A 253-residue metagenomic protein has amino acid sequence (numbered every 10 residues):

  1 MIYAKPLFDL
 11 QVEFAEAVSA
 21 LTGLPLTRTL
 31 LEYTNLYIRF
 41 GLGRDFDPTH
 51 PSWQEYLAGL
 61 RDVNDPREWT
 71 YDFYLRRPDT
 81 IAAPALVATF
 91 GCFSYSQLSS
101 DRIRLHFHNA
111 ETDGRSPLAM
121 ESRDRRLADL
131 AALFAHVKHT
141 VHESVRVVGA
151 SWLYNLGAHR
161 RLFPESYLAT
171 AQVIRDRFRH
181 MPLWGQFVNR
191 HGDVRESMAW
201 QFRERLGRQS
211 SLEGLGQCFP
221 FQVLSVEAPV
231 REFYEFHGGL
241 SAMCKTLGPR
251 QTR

Functional and structural regions predicted by a protein language model:
M1-L118, H136-V148, G157-R253: Non-catalytic substrate-recognition and accessory regions of acyl/acetyltransferase enzymes
A119-H136: Well-ordered, non-membrane alpha-helical segments in soluble/globular domains
W152-Y154: An acidic- and aromatic-residue-enriched active-site/binding cleft used to recognize and process polar
